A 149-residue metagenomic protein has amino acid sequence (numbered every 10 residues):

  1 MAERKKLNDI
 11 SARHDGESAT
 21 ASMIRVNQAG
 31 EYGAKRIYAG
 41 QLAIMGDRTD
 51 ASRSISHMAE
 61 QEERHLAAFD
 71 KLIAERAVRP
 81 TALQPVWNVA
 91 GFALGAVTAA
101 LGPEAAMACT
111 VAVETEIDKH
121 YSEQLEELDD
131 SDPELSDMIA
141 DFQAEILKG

Functional and structural regions predicted by a protein language model:
M1-G149: Non-heme di-metal
